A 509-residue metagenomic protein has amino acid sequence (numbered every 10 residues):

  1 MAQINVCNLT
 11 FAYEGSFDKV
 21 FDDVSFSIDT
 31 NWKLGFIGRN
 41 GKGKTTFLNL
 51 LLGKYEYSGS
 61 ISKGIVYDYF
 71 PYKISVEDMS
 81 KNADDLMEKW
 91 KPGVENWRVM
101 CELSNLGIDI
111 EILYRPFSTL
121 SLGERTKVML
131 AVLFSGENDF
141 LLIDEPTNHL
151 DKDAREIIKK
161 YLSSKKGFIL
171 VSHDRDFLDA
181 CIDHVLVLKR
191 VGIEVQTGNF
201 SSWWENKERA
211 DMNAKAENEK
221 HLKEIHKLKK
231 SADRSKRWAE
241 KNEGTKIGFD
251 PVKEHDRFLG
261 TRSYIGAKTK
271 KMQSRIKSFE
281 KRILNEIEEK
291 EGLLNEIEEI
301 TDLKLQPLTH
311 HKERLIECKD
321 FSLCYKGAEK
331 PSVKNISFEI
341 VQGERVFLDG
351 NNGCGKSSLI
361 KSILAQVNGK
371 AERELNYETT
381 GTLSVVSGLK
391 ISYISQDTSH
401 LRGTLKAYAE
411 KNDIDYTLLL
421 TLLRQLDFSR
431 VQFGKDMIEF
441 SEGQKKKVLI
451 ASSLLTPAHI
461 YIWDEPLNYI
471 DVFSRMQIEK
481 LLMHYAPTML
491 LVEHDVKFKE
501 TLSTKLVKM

Functional and structural regions predicted by a protein language model:
M1-E219, H310-M509: ABC ATP-binding cassette signature C-motif
E56, G136, I287-E289, L305: Intrinsically disordered, low-complexity boundary segments flanking structured domains
D78, D85-E102, A180, V187-E298 (+1 more regions): Extended, highly charged alpha-helical segments
E289-E317: Coiled-coil termination/hinge junctions
